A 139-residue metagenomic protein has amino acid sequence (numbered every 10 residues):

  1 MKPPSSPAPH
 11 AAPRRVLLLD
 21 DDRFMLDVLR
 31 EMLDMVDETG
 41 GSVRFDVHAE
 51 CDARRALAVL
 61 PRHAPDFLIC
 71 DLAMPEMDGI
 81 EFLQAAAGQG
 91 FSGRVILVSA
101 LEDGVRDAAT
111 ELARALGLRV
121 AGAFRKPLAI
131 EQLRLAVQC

Functional and structural regions predicted by a protein language model:
D20, D71: Active-site residues of response regulator receiver
R23-H48: Two-component/phosphorelay signaling modules centered on CheY-like receiver
A49-A58, G79: Helix N-cap/capping motif at the beta->alpha junctions
P61-H63, A85-S92, A115: Conserved phosphotransfer cores of two-component systems
H63-I69, I96: Active-site beta3 strand of CheY-like receiver
M74: Receiver (REC) domain active-site loop signature in two-component systems and cognate sites in sensor histidine kinases
E81-Q84, L101-G122: Alpha4 helix (beta4-alpha4-beta5 surface) of REC/receiver domains from two-component response regulators
G104-V105, R125-V137: C-terminal output helix
